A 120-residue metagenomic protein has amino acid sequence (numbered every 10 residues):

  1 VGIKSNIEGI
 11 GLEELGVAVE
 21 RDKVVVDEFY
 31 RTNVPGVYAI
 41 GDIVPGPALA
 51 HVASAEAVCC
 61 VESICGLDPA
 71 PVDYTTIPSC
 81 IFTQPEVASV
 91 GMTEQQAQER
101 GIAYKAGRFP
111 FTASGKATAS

Functional and structural regions predicted by a protein language model:
V1-D68: FAD-site-proximal beta/loop scaffold in flavoenzymes
N6, I43-S120: Mid-to-C-terminal Rossmann-like scaffold of FAD/NAD(P)H-dependent oxidoreductases
